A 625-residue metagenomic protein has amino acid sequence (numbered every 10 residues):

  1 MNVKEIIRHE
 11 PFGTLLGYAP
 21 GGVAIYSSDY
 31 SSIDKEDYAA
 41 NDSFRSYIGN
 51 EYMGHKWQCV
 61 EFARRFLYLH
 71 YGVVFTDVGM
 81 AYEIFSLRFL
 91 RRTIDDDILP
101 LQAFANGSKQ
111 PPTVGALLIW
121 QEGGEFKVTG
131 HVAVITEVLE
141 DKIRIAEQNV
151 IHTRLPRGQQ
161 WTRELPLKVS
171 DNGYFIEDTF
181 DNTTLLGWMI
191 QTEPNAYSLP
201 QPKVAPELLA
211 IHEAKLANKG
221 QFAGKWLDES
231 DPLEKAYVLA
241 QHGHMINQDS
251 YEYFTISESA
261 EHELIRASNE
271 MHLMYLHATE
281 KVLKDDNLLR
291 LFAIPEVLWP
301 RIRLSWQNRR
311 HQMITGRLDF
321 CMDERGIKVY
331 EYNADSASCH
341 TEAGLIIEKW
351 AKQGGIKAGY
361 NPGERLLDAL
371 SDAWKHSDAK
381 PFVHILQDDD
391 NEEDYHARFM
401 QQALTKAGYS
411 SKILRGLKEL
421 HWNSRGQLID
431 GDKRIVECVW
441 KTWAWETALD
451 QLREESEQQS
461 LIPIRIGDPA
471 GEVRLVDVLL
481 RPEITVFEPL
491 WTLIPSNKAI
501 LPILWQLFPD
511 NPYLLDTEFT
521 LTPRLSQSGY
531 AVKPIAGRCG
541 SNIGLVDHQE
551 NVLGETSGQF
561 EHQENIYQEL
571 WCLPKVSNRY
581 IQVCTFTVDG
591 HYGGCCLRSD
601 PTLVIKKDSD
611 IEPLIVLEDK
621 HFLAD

Functional and structural regions predicted by a protein language model:
M1-F89: N-terminal capping segments
Q58-R65, T113, V134, T184: Extracytoplasmic/secreted proteins, especially bacterial periplasmic and envelope-associated proteins
F85-H152: ...with weaker cross-activation on analogous glycine-rich loops/strands in unrelated enzymes
V114, T129-H131, D141, T184 (+3 more regions): Residues that flank catalytic or metal-binding motifs in active/ligand-binding sites
L117-I119, V132-V134, L186-G187, A531 (+1 more regions): Ordered hydrophobic segments in well-structured contexts
K127-P200: Aromatic- and glycine-rich peptidoglycan recognition patches
Y197-D625: Preference for protein termini
